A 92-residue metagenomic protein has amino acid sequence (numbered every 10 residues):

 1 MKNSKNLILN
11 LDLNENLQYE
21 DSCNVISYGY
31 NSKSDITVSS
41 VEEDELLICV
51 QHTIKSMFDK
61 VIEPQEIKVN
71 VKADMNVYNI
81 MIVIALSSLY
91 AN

Functional and structural regions predicted by a protein language model:
M1-S22: Flexible active-site lid/hinge loop adjacent to a nucleotide/diphosphate and Mg2+-phosphate binding pocket
I26-N92: Adenine nucleotide phosphate-binding catalytic loops in nucleotide-utilizing enzymes
